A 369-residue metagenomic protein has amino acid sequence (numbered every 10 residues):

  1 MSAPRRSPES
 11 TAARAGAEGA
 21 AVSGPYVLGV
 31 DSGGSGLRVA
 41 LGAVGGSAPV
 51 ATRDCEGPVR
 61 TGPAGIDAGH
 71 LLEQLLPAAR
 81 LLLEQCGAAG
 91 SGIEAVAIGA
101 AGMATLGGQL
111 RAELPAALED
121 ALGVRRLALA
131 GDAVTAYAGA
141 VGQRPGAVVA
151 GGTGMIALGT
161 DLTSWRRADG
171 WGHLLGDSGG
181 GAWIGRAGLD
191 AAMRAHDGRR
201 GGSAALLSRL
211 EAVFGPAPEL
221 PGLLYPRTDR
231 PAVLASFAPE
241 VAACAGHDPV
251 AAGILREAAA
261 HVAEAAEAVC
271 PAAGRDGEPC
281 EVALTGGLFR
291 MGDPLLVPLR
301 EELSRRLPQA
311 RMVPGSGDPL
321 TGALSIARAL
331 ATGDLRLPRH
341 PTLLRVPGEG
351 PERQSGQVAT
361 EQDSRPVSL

Functional and structural regions predicted by a protein language model:
S2-G92, G139-P145, L189-L369: ATP-binding/phosphotransfer module of carbohydrate and carboxylate kinases, centering on a glycine-rich
L37, E94, T153-M155: Change "...and in nucleic-acid phosphodiester-cleaving endonucleases..." to "...and in nucleic-acid processing enzymes
A78, E94, A101-T105: Membrane helical hairpin/interfacial module
G90-E94, R125-R126: Short acidic capping loops at alpha-helix termini that bridge into adjacent secondary structure
A97-M103, G151-T153, C280-M291: Glycine-rich beta-strand-to-loop/alpha-helix junction loops that act as flexible
M103-S203, L343-R345, P351-R353, P366: Phosphate-binding/catalytic loop of phosphoryl-transfer enzymes
